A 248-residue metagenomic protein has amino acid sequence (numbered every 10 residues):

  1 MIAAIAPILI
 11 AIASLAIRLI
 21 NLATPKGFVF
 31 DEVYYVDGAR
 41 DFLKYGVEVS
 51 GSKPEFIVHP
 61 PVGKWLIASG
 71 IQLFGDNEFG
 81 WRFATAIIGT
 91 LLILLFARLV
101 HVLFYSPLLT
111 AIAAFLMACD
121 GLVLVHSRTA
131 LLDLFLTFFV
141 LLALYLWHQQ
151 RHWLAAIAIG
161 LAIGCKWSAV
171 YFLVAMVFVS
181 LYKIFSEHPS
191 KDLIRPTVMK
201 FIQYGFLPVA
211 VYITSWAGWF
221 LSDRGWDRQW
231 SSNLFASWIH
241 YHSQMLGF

Functional and structural regions predicted by a protein language model:
M1-G225: Membrane-integral, polyisoprenol-dependent glycosyltransferases of the GT-C/oligosaccharyltransferase superfamily
G38-V49, G225-F248: Luminal/periplasmic active-site loops of membrane-embedded glycosylation enzymes
